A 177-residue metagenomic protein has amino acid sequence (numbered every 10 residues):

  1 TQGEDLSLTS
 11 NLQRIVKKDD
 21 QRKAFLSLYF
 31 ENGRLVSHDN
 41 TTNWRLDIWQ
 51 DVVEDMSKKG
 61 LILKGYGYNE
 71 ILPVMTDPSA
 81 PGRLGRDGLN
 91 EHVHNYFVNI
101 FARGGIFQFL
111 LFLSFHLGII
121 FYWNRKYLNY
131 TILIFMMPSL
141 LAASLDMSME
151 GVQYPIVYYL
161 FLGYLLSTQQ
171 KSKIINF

Functional and structural regions predicted by a protein language model:
T1-V16, F161: Hydrophobic alpha-helical segments of polytopic membrane proteins
N11-S27: Compositionally biased, low-complexity regions
A24, Y29-G104: Long extracytoplasmic/lumenal interhelical loops at the membrane interface of multi-pass membrane proteins
Y68-E70, Q108-L111, Y154, L166: Short, flexible micro-motifs
S79, R103-S139: Hydrophobic transmembrane alpha-helices and their immediate junctions
V93-Y96, F101-Q108, S148-Y158: Membrane-interface micro-motifs in multi-pass membrane enzymes
F115, I132-S144, S148-F177: Transmembrane alpha-helices of multi-pass inner-membrane enzymes
